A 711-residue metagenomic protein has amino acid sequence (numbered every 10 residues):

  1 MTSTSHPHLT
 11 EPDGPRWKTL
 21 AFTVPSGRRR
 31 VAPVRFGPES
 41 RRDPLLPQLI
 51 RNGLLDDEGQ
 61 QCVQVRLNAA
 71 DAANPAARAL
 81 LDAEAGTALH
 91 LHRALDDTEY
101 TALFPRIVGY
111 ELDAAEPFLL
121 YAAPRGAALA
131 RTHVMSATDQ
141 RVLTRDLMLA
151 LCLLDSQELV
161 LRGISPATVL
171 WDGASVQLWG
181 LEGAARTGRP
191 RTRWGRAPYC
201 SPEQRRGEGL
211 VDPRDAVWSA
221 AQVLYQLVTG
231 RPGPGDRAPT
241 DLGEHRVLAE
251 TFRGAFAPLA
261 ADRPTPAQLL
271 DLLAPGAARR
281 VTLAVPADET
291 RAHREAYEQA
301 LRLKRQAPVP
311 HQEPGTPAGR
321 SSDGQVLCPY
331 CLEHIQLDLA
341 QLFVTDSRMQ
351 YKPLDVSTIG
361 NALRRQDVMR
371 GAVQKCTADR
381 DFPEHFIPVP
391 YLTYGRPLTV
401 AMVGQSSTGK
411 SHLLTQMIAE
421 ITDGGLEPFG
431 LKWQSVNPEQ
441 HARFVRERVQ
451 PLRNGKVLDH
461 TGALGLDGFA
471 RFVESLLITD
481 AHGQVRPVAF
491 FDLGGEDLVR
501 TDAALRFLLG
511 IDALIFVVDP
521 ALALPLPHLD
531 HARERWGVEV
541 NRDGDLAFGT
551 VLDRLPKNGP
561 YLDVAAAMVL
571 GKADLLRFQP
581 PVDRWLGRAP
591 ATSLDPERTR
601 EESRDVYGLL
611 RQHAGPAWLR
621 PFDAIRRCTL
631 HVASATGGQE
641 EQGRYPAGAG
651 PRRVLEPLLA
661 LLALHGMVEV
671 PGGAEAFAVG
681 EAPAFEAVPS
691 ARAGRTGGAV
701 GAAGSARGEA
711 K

Functional and structural regions predicted by a protein language model:
G27, V31-A94: ATP-binding glycine-rich loop module of kinase domains
R106-A115: Short beta-strand micro-motifs within the conserved protein kinase catalytic domain, predominantly in the N-lobe
A114-A127: Conserved short submotifs of the Hanks-type protein kinase catalytic core that shape the nucleotide-binding pocket
L143-T144: Activation segment signature within eukaryotic-like protein kinase domains
L151-D172: Catalytic-loop of the protein kinase fold
L259-P264, Q268-T282: Terminal C-lobe "cap" of eukaryotic-type protein kinase domains
V281-V309: Regulatory extensions appended to serine/threonine kinase catalytic cores
